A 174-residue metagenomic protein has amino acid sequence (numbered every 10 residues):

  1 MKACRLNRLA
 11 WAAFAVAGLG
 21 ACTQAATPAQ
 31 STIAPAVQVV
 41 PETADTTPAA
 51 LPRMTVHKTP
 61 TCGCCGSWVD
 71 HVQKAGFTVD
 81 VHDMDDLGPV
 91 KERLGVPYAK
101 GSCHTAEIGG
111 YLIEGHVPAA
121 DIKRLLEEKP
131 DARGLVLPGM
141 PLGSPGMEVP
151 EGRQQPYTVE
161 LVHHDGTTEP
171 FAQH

Functional and structural regions predicted by a protein language model:
M1-G20: Sec-dependent bacterial lipoprotein signal peptides
C22-A26: Bacterial signal peptide processing site
T27-A50: Low-complexity, Pro/Thr/Ser/Glu-rich flexible segments characteristic of extracytoplasmic/periplasmic regions
T46-V69, A75: Local sequence-structure signature of Cys/Sec-based thiol-disulfide redox active-site neighborhoods
T61, W68, D83-D86, P118-I122: Stable alpha-helical elements in mature extracytoplasmic
V69-P89: Conserved helix-turn-beta segment immediately C-terminal to the redox Cys motif in thioredoxin-like folds
G88-V96: N-terminal beta-loop-helix "entrance" segment that forms/cooperates in small-molecule cofactor or anionic ligand
R93, K100-H174: Thiol/selenol-based redox catalytic cores and closely related redox-interacting motifs
